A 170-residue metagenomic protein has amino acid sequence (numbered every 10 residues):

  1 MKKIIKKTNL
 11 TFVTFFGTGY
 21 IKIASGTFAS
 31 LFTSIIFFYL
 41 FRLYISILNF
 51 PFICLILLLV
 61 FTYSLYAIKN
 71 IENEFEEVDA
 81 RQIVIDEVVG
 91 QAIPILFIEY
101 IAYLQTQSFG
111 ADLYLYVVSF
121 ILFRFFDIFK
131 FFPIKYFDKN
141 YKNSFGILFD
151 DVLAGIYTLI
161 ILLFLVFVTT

Functional and structural regions predicted by a protein language model:
K2-A29, L65-P94, R124-I156: Interhelical loop and helix-boundary elements at the membrane-water interface of polytopic inner-membrane proteins
L10-T11, S30, N49, I53 (+4 more regions): Residue-level signature of transmembrane alpha-helical entry/exit and packing/kink sites in multi-pass membrane
F15, L31, I35-Y39, Q91-L96 (+1 more regions): Alpha-helical transmembrane segments of multipass membrane proteins
I21, T27-L40, F52-L55, V60: Short Lys/Arg-rich amphipathic alpha-helical segments
T33, I56-E74, L162, V166: Hydrophobic, well-ordered secondary-structure segments that either form specific early membrane-associated helices used
F37-I53, L96-L115, L163-T170: Helix-coil boundary and interhelical linker segments in multi-pass alpha-helical membrane proteins
F38, I56-Y66, G90, E99 (+1 more regions): Alpha-helical transmembrane segments of multi-pass membrane proteins
D151-T169: Final/C-terminal transmembrane alpha-helix of multipass membrane proteins
